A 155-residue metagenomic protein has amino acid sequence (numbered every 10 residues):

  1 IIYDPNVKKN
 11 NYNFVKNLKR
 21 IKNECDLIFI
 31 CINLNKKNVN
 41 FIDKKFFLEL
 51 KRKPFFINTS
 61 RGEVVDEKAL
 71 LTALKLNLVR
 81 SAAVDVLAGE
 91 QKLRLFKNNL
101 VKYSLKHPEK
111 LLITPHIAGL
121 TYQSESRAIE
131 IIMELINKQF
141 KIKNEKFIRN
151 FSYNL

Functional and structural regions predicted by a protein language model:
I2: Conserved SAM-binding motif I beta-strand of class I
P5-N98: Rossmann-like adenosine-cofactor binding region
K53, S60-L155: Rossmann-like dinucleotide-binding domain for NAD(H)/NADP(H)
